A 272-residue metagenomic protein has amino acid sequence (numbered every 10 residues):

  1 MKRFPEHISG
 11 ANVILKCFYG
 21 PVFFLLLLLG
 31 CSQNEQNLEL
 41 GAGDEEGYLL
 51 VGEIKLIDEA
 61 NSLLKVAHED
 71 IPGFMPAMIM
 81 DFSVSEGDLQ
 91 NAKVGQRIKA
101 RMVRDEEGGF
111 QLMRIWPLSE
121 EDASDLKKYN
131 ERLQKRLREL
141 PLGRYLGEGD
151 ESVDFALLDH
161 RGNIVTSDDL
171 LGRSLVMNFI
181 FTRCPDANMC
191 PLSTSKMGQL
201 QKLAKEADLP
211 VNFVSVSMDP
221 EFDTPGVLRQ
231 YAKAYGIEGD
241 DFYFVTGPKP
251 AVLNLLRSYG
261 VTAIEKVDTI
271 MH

Functional and structural regions predicted by a protein language model:
L28-G30: C-terminal motif of bacterial Sec signal peptides marking the signal peptidase cleavage site
S32-E35: Bacterial signal peptide processing site
A60-E69: Short aromatic-glycine-enriched beta-strand elements
G87-K99: Short nucleic-acid-contacting surface segments enriched for D/E, G, S/T with interspersed K/R
V94, P117, A123-S167, S195: N-terminal "domain-start" segment that seeds a small globular fold
T166-K196: Short active-site neighborhood of thiol/selenol oxidoreductases, capturing the structured segment around
L192-L255: Structural microenvironment flanking redox-active thiols in thiol-disulfide oxidoreductases
P248-H272: Thiol/disulfide oxidoreductase modules built on the thioredoxin-like
